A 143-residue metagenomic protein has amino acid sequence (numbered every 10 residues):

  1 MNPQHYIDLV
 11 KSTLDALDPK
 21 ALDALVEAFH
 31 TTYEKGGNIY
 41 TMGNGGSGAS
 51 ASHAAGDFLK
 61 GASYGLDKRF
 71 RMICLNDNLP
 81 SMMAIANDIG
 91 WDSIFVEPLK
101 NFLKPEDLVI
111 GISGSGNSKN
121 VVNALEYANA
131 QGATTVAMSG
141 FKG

Functional and structural regions predicted by a protein language model:
M1-L17: Generic N-terminal amphipathic, Lys/Arg-enriched alpha-helix
L17-K35: A short, well-structured juxtamembrane/interface segment
T31-L103: Glycine-rich, small/polar surface segments that engage phosphate groups of diverse ligands
S47-S52, N117-A124: Short glycine/serine/threonine-rich phosphate/pyrophosphate-binding segments that cradle anionic phosphate groups
L59, L125-Q131: Surface-exposed amphipathic alpha-helices with a cationic face
A137-G143: Short, glycine/polar-rich helix-capping loops at beta-to-alpha or helix-loop-helix junctions that flank or form
